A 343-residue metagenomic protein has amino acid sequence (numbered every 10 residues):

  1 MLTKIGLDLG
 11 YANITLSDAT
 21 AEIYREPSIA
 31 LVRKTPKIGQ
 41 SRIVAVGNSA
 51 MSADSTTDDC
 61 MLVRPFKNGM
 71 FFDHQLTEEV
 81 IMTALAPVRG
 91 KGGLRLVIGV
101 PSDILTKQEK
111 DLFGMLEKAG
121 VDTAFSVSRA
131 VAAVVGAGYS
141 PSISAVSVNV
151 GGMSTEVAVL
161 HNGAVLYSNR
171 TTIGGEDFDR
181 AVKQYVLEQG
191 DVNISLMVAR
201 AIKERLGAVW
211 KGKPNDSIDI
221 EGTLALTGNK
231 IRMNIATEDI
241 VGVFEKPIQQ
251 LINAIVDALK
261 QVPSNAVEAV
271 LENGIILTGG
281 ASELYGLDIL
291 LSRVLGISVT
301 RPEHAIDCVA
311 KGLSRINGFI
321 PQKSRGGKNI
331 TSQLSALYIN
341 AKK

Functional and structural regions predicted by a protein language model:
M1-Y11, T15-V150, L160-I275, S282-V309 (+1 more regions): Nucleotide/phosphate-binding catalytic cleft detector across ATP-hydrolyzing and phosphate-transferring enzymes
E156: Positively charged, low-complexity, intrinsically disordered RNA-binding extensions
